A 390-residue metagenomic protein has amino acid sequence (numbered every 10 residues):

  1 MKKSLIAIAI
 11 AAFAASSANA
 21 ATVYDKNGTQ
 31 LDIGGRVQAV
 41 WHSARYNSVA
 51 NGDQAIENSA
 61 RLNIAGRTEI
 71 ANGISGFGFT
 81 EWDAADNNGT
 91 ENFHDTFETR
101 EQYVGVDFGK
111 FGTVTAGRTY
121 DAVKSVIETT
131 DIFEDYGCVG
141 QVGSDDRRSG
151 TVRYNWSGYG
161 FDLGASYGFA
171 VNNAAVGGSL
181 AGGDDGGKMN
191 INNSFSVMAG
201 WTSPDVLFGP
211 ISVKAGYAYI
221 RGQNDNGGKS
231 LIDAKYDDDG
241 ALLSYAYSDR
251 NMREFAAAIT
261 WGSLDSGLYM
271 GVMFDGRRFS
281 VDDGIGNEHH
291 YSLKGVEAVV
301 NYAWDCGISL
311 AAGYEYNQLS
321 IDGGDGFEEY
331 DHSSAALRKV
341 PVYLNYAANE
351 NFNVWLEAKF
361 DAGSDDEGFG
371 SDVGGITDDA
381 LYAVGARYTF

Functional and structural regions predicted by a protein language model:
M1-A21: Gram-negative bacterial Sec-dependent N-terminal signal peptides
A14, T68-I70, F108-K110, N155-G160 (+6 more regions): Outer-membrane beta-barrel strand-turn architecture
T22-S43, A50-N172, I191, G200-P204: Outer membrane beta-barrel
G35-W41, G78-W82, R118, A165-F169 (+5 more regions): Transmembrane beta-barrel strands of outer-membrane/channel proteins
W41-V49, A84-T90, A122-V126, V171-A175 (+6 more regions): Gram-negative outer-membrane beta-barrel proteins
N58-L62, R100-V106, R148-V152, F161 (+5 more regions): Hydrophobic, lipid-facing positions within transmembrane beta-strands of outer-membrane proteins
N192, S196-P341: Detector for outer-membrane/organellar transmembrane beta-barrel domains, recognizing the amphipathic beta-strand
Y346-A348, T377-F390: Outer-membrane beta-barrel "beta-signal"
